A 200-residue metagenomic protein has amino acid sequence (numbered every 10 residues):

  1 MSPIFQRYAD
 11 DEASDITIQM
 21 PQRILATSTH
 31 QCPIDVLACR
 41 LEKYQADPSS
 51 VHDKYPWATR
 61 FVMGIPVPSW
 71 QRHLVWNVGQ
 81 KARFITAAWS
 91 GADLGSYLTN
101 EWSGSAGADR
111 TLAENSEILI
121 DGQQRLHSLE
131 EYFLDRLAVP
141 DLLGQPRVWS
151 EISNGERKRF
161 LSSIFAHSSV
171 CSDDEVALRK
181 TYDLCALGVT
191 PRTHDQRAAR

Functional and structural regions predicted by a protein language model:
M1-T59: N-terminal extension/subdomain marker
Q22-C39, S69-R200: Basic- and aromatic-enriched surface patches that contact anionic nucleotides/nucleic acids
S50-F61, W70, S150-G155: N-proximal short alpha-helices
